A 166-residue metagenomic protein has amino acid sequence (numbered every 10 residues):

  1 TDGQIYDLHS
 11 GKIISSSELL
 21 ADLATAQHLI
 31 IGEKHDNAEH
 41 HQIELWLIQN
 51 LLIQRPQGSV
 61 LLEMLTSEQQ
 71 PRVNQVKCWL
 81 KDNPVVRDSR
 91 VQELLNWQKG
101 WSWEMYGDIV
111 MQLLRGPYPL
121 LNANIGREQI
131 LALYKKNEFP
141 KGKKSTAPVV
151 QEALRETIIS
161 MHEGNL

Functional and structural regions predicted by a protein language model:
T1-A26: N- or domain-start disorder-to-order transition segments that initiate the globular core
K12, S16, D36-E44, Q69-Q70 (+2 more regions): Solvent-exposed, acidic/flexible segments
L29-G32: Short hydrophobic beta-strand that contains or immediately precedes a catalytic carboxylate
K34-A38, L65-Q69, G126-I130: Solvent-exposed loop/turn segments at secondary-structure junctions within structured extracellular/periplasmic domains
Q42-I53: Histidine-anchored nucleotide/phosphate-binding helix
Q54, G58-S59, Q70-L166: A substrate-binding/cap region within the structured catalytic cores of diverse enzymes
